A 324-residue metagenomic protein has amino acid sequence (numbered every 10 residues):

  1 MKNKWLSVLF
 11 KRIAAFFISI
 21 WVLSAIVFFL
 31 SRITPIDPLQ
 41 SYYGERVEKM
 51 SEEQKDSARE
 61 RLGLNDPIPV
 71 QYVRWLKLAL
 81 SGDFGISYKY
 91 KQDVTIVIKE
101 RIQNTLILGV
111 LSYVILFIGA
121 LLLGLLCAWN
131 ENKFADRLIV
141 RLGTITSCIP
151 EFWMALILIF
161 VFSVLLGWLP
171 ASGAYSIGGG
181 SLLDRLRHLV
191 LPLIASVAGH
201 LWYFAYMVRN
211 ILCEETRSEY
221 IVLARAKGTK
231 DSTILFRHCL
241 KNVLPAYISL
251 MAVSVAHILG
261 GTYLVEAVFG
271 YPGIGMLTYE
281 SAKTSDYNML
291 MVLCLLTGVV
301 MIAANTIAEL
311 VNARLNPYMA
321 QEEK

Functional and structural regions predicted by a protein language model:
M1-F28: Hydrophobic secretory-pathway targeting helix
K2, L64-L121: An internal, D/E-rich "acidic patch" concept
N3-L6, I102-A135, E151, G179-K324: Alpha-helical transmembrane segments of integral membrane proteins, especially multi-pass inner/plasma-membrane
I20-V73, L166-D184: Hydrophobic alpha-helical transmembrane segments of membrane transport/permease proteins and related membrane-embedded
V22, I26, L30, G119 (+7 more regions): Alpha-helical membrane-inserting segments
M50-S81, L189-V190, F269-E280: Short hydrophobic, aromatic-rich alpha-helical segments embedded in or entering the lipid bilayer of multi-pass
R59-P67, G85-Y88, V94, S176-L189 (+1 more regions): Membrane-interfacial helix-loop-helix junctions in multi-pass membrane proteins
V140-W202: Membrane-water interface segments at transmembrane-helix boundaries in multipass membrane proteins
